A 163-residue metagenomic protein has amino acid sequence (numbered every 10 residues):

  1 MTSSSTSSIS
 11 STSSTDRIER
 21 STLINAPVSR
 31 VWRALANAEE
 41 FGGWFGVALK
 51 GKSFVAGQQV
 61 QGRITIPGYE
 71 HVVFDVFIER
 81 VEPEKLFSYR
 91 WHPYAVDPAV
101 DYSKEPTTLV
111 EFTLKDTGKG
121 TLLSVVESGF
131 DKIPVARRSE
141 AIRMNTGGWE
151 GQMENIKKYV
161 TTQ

Functional and structural regions predicted by a protein language model:
M1-E19: Short acidic N-proximal helix/loop "leader" segments that mark the beginning of a domain or an inter-domain linker
T2, G129-Q163: A conserved amphipathic terminal alpha-helix motif
E19, E39-V73, L86: Short beta-edge strand/loop motif at the mouth of beta-sheet-based domains
T22, V73-R80, T107-K115: Hydrophobic/aromatic beta-strand elements that line small-molecule binding cavities or substrate pockets in beta-rich
N25-W44: Amphipathic alpha-helical segments
V28-S29, E79-F87, T113-L122: A short, structured loop/turn motif at beta-sheet edges
V31-W32, F41, V60-G62, I78 (+4 more regions): Hydrophobic pocket/interface hotspot
H92-D97, V126-I133: Short, solvent-exposed aromatic-acidic interface loops
